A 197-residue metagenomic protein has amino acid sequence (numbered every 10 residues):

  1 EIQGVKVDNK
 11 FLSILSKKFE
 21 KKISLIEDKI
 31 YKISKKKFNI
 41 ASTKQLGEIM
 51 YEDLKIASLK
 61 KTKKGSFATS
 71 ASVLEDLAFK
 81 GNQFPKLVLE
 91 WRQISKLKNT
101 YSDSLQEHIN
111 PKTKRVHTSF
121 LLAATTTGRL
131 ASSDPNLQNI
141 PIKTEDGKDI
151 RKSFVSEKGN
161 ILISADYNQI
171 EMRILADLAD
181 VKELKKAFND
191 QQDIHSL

Functional and structural regions predicted by a protein language model:
E1-E145, G159-I161, N168-E171: Conserved "right-hand" nucleotidyltransferase catalytic core of DNA-directed polymerases
I56-K60, A179-D190: Cytochrome P450 catalytic domain signature, combining two hallmark sequence patches
K148: Second-shell residues forming the walls of enzyme active-site clefts
R151-L175, K185-L197: Conserved catalytic alpha/beta cores of large enzymes that bind or transform nucleotide phosphates and polynucleotides
